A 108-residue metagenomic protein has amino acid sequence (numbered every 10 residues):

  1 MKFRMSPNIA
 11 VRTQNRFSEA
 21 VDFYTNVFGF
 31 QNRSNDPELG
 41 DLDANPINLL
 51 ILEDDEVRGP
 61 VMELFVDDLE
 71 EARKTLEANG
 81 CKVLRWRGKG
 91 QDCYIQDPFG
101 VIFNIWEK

Functional and structural regions predicted by a protein language model:
M1-K2, E77-K108: Vicinal oxygen chelate
M1-V21, N48, P60-M62: N-terminal beta-strand motif that seeds the catalytic metal site of vicinal oxygen chelate
N8-T13, L52, Y94, I105-K108: Short beta->alpha transition motifs characteristic of CBS
R12, R33, W86-R87: Short beta-strand-to-loop elements that line the ligand-binding cleft of bilobed periplasmic-binding protein-like
A20-T25, L76, G100: Conserved active-site tyrosine of GNAT-family acetyltransferases
F28-V66, I102-K108: Conserved short beta-strand elements that form part of the metal-binding/catalytic scaffold of enzyme active sites
M62-C81: Mid-chain, well-packed structural core segment of small domains
